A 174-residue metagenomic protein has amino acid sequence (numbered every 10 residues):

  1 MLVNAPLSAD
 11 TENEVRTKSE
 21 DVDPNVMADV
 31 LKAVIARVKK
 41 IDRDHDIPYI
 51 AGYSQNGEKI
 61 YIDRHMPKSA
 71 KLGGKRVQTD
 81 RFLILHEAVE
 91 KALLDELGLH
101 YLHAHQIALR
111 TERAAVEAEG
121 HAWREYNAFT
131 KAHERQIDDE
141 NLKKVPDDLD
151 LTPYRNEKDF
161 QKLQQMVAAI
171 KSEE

Functional and structural regions predicted by a protein language model:
M1, V89, R113: Residue-level marker of positions within ordered structural domains that often coincide with functionally constrained
M1-V15: Low-complexity, glycine/serine/proline-rich disordered segments that function as export/translocation leaders
A9, I84-E87, L109: Exposed, low-complexity/repetitive linear segments and helix-based recognition motifs, biased toward charged/polar
E12-T79, D95-E174: Metalloprotease/metallohydrolase-associated module, dominated by Zn2+-dependent proteases
F82-L94: Active-site recognition of the HExxH zinc-binding catalytic motif
